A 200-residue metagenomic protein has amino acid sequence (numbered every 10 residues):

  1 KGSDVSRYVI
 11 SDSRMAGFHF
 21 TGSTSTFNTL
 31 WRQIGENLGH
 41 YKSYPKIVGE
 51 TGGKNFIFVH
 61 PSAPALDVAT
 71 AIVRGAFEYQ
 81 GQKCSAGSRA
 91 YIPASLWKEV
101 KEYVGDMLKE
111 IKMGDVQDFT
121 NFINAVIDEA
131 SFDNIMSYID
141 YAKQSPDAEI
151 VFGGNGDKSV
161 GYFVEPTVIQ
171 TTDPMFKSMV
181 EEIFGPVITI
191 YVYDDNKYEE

Functional and structural regions predicted by a protein language model:
K1, T189-Y191: Active-site donor-binding acidic/aromatic loop of nucleotide-activated sugar and phosphosugar transferases involved
K1-H19: A structured beta-alpha segment of the ubiquitous adenosine-cofactor-binding alpha/beta core
S11-S13, G17, T24-P174, V192-E200: ALDH superfamily catalytic-core signature
M179: Short, solvent-exposed loop/beta-turn-alpha elements that line the ligand-binding surface or hinge of extracytoplasmic
P186: Glycine-rich nucleotide-phosphate-binding loops and adjacent flexible coil segments
